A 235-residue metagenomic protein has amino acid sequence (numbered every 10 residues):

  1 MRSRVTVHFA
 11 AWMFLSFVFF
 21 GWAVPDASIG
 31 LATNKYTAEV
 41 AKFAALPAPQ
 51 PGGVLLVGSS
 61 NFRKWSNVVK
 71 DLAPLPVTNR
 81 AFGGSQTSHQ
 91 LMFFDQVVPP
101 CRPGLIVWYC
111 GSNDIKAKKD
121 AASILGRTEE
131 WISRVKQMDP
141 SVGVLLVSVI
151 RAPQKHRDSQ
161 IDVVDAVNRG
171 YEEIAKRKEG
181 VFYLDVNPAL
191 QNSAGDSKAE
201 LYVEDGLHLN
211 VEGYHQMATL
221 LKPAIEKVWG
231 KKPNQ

Functional and structural regions predicted by a protein language model:
M1-R4: N-terminal secretory signal peptides that target proteins for export/translocation
H8-G21: Bacterial N-terminal signal peptides
P25-E130, K155-R169: Conserved SGNH/GDSL esterase-like catalytic core that processes O-acyl groups on lipids and polysaccharides
T78, L145, L184: General small-molecule cofactor/ligand-binding pocket signal
R80-S85, L105-D120, E129, S133-K136 (+5 more regions): Cell-envelope and extracellular/periplasmic
D95, P99-R102, G111, S133-P140 (+4 more regions): Sec-exported extracytoplasmic/periplasmic mature domains
L125-V147, V164-V181: Charged, glycine-enriched surface loops/patches that mediate electrostatic binding to polyanionic ligands
R151-Q235: Catalytic His-Asp segment of secreted/periplasmic serine-dependent ester chemistry enzymes
